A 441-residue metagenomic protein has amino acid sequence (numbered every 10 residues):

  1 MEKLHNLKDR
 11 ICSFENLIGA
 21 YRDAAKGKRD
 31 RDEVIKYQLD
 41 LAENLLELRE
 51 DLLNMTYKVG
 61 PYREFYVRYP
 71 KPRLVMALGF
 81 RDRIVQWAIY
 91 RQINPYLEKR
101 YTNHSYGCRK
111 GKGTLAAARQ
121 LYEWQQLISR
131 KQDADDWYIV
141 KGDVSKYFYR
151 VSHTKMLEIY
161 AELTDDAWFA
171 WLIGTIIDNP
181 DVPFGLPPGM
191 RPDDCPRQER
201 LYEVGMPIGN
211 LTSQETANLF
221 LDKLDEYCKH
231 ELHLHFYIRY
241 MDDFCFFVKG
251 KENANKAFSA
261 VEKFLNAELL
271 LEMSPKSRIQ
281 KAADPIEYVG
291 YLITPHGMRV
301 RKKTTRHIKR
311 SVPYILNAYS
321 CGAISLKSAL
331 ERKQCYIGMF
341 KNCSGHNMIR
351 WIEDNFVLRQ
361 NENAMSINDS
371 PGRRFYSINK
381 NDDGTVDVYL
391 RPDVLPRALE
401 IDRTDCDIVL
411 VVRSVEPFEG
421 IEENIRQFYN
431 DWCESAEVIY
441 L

Functional and structural regions predicted by a protein language model:
M1-L46: Non-catalytic, polymerase-adjacent accessory regions of viral genome-replication enzymes
E2, L78, W87, D193-E203 (+3 more regions): Right-hand nucleic-acid polymerase module
K3-L7, I93-Y149: Active-site-proximal segment of RNA-dependent polymerases
G27-I35, G60-Q86, R100-K112, P180-N218: Short, conserved non-catalytic motifs in the polymerase core
N44, D51, W124, I128-M241 (+2 more regions): Conserved polymerase palm-domain catalytic core
I367, I378, V386-L390: Short linear proline/tyrosine/threonine-rich motifs used for host-factor recruitment and membrane trafficking/assembly
Y389-G420: Acidic, low-complexity, intrinsically disordered interaction modules
